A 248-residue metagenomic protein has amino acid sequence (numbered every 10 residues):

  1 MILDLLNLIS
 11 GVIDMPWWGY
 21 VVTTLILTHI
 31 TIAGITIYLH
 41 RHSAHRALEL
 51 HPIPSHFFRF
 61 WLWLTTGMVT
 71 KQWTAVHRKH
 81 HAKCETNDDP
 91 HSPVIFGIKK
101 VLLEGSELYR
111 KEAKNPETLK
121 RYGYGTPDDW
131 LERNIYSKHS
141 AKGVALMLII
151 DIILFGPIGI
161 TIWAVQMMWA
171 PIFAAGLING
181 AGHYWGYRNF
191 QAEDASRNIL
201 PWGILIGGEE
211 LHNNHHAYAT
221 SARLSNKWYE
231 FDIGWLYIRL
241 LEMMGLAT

Functional and structural regions predicted by a protein language model:
M1-L177, A181, S221-T248: Non-catalytic, topology-defining segments of multipass membrane proteins
G123-L131, W185-L211, H215-Y218: Active-site-proximal inter-transmembrane loops
